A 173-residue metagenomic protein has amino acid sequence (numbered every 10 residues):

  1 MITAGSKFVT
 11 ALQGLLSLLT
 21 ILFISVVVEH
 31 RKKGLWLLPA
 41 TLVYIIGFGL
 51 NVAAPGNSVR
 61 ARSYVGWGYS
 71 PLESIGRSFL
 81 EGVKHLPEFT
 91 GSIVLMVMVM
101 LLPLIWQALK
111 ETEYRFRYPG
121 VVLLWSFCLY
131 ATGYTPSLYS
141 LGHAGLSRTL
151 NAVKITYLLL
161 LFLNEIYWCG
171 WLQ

Functional and structural regions predicted by a protein language model:
M1-I2, L16-F23, M98-I105, Y157-L172: Transmembrane alpha-helical segments
G5-L16, F23-T149: Transmembrane catalytic cores of multi-pass membrane glycosyltransferases and polysaccharide-assembly enzymes
K33, L172-Q173: Intrinsically disordered, polar/acidic, low-complexity terminal segments
